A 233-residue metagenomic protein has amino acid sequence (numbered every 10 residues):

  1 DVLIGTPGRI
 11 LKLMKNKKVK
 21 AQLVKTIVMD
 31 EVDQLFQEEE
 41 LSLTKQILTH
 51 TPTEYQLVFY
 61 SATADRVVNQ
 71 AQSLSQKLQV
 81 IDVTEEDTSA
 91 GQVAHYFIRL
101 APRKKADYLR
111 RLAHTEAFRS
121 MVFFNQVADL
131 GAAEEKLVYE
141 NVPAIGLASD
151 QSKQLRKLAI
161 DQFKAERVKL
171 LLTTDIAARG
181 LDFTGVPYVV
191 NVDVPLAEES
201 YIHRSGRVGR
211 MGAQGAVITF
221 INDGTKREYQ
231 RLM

Functional and structural regions predicted by a protein language model:
D1-M233: Conserved helicase RecA-like core
